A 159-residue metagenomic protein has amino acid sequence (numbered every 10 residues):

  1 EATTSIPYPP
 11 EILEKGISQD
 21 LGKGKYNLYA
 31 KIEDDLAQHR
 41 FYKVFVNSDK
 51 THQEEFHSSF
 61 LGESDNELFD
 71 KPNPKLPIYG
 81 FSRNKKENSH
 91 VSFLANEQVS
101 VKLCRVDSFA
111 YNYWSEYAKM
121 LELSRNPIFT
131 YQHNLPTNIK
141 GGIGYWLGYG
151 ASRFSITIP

Functional and structural regions predicted by a protein language model:
E1-P159: A sequence/structural signal for flexible, mid-protein segments enriched in small/helix-disrupting residues
